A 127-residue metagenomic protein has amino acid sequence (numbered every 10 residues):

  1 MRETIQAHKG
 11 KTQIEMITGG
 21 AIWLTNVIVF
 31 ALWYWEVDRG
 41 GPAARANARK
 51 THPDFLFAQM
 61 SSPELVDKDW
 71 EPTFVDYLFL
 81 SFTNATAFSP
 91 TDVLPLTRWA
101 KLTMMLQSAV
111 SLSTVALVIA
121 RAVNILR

Functional and structural regions predicted by a protein language model:
M1-R39: Long, highly hydrophobic alpha-helical transmembrane signal-anchor segments
R2, E15, M60, N84-F88 (+1 more regions): Generic, low-specificity signal for short hydrophobic/alpha-helical stretches with a mild N-terminal bias, encompassing
Q6-T12, D69-E71, V93-L96: Helix-boundary and loop/linker segments of multi-pass membrane transporters
T18, I22, N26, D67 (+2 more regions): Generic alpha-helical structural element
E36-V93: Membrane-proximal soluble regions of multi-pass membrane proteins
P72-R127: Pore domain of cation channels
